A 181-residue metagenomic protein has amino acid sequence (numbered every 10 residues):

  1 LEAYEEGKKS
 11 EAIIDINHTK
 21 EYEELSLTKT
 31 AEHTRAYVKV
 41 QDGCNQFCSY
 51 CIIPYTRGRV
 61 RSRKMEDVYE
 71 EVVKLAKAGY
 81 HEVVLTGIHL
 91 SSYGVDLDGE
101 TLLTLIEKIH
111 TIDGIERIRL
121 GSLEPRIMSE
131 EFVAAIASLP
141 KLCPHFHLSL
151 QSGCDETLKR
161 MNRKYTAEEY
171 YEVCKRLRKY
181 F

Functional and structural regions predicted by a protein language model:
L1-Y93, I136, F146, E168-K179: Proteins enriched for Cys/Gly/acidic motifs involved in redox and nucleic-acid/cofactor modification
K77-F181: Conserved SAM/AdoMet-binding glycine-rich loop
